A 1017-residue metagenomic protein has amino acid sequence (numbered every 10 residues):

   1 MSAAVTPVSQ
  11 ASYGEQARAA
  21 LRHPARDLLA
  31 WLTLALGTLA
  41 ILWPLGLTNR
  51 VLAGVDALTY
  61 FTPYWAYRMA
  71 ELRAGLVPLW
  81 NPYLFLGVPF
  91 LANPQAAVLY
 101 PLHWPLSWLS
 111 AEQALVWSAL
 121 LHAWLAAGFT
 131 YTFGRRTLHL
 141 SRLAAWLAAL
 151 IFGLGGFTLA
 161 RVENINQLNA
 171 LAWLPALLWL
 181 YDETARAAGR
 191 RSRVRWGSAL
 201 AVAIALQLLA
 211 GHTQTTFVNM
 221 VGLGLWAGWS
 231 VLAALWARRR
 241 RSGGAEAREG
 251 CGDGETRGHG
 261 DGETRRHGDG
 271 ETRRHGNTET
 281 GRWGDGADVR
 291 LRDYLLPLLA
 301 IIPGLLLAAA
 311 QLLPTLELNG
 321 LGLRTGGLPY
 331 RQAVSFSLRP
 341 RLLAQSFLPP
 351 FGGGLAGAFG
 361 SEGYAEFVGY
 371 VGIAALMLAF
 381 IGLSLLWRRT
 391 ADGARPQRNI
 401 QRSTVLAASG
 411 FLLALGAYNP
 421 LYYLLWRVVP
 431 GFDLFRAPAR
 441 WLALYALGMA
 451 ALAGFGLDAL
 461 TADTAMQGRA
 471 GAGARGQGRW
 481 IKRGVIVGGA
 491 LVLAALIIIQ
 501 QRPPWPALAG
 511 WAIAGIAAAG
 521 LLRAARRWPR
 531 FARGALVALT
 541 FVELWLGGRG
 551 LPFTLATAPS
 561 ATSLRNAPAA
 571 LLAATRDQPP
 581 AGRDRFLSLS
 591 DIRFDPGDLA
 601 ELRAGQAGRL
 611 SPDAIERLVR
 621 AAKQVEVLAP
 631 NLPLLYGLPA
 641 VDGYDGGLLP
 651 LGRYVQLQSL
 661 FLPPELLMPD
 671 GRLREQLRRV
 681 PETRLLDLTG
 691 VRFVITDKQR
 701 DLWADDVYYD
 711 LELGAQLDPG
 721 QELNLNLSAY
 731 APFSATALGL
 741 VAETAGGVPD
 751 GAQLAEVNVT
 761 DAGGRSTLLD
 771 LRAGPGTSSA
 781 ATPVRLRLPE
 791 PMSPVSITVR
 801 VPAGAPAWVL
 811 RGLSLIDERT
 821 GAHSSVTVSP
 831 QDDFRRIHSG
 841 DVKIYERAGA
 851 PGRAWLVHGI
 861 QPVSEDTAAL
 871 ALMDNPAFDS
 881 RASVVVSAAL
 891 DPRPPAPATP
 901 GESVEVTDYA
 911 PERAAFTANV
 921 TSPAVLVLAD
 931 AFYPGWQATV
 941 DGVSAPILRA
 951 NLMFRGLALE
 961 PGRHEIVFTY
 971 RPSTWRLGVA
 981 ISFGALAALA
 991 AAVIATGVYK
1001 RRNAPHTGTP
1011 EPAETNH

Functional and structural regions predicted by a protein language model:
A3, T62-L72, L76-P78, A300-L385 (+5 more regions): Periplasmic/ER-lumenal interhelical loops and adjacent helix-loop junctions in multi-pass membrane proteins
S12-P89, L316-L323, M377-F380, P559 (+4 more regions): Hydrophobic alpha-helical membrane-insertion signals
F61, M377, L412, V680 (+8 more regions): Active-site-proximal, structured, solvent-exposed surfaces of multi-pass membrane proteins that position macromolecular
W117-T137: Transmembrane-helix motifs of polytopic, lipid-linked glycan transferases
Y131-G153, R191-G197: Transmembrane-helix signature of polytopic, membrane-embedded enzymes that assemble or transfer cell-envelope glycans
N164-A172, T184-A188, R193, G197-A201 (+10 more regions): Contiguous transmembrane helix-bundle modules in multi-pass membrane proteins
N219-E255, E263, E271, E279-I302 (+3 more regions): Perimembrane helix-loop-helix junctions
L546-T899, T921: Extracytoplasmic
